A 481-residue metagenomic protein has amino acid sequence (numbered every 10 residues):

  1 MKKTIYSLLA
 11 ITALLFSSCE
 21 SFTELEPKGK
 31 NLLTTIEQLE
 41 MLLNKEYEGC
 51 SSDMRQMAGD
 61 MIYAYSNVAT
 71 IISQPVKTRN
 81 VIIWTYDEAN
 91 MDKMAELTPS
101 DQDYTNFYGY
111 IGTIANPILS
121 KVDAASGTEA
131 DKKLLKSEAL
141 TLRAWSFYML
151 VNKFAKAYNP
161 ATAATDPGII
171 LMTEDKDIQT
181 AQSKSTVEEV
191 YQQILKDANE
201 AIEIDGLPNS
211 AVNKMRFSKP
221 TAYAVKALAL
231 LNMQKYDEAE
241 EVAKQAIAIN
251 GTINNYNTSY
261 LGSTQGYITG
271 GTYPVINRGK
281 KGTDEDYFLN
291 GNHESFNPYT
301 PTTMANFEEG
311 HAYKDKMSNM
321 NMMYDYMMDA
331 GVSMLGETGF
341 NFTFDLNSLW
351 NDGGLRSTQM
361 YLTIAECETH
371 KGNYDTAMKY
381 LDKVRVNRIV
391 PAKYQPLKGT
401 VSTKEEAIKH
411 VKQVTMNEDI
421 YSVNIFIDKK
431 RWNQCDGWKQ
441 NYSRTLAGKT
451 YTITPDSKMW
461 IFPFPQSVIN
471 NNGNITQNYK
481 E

Functional and structural regions predicted by a protein language model:
T4, L15, C19-N67, I469-E481: Acidic, glycine-rich segments characteristic of secretory precursors and extracytoplasmic regions
M57-A58, R216, E238-T358, V390-K398 (+6 more regions): Hydrophobic-face positions in mid-chain alpha helices that act as interaction patches
N80-F154, S185, E200-S210, D345-S357 (+2 more regions): Conserved, well-structured interaction surfaces
G112-A115, Y191, A198, A243 (+2 more regions): Inward-facing hydrophobic residues that define packing positions of alpha-helical scaffold repeats
K153-Q192: Short coil/linker segments at helix-helix boundaries
